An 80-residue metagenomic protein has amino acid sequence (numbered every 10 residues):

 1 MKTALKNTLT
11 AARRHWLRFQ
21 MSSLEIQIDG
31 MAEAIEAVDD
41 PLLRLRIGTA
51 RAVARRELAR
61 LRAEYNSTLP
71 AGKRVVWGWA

Functional and structural regions predicted by a protein language model:
M1-A4, P70-A80: Short intrinsically disordered terminal tails
K2-I26: Short, charge/polar-rich alpha-helical segments
G30, A34-A71: Short, charge-rich amphipathic interface segments used for partner binding and complex assembly
